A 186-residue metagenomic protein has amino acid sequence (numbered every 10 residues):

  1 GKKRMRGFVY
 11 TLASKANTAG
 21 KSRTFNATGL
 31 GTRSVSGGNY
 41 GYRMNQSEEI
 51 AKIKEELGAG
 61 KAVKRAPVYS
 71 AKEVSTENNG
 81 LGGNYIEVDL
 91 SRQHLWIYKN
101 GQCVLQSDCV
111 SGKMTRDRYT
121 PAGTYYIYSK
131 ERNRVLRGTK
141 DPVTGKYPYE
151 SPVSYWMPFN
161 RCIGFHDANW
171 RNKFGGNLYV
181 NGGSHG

Functional and structural regions predicted by a protein language model:
G1-S151, Y155: Surface-exposed, secretory/extracytoplasmic low-complexity segments enriched in Ser/Thr/Asn/Gly/Pro
Y155-G186: Active-site scaffold segments
